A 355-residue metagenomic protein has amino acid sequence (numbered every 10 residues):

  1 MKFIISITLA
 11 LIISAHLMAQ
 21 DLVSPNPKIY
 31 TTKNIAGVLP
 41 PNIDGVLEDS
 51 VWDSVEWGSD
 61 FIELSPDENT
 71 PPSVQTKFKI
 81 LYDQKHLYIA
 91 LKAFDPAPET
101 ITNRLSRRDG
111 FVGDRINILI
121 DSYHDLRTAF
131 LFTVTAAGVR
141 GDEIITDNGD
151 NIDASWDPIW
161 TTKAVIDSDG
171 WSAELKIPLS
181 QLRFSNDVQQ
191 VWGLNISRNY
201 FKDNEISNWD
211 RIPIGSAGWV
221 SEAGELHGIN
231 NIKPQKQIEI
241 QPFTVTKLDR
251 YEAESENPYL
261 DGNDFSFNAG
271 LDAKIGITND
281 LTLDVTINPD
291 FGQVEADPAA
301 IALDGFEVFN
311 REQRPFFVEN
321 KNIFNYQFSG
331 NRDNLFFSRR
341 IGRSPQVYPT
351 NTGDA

Functional and structural regions predicted by a protein language model:
I5-H16: Bacterial N-terminal signal peptides
Q20-A355: Structural preference for beta-rich elements and adjacent junctions enriched in aromatics
